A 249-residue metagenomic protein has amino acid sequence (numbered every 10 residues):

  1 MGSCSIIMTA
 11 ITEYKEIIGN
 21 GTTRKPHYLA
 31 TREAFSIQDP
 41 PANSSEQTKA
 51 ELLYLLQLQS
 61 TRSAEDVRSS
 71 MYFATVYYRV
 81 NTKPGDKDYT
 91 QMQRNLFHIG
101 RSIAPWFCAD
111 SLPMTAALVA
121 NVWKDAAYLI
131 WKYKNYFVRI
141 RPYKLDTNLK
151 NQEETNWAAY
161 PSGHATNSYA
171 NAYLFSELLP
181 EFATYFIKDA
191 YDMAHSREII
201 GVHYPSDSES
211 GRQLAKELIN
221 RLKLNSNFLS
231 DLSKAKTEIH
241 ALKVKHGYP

Functional and structural regions predicted by a protein language model:
I6-I200, R221-N227, D231, Y248: Hydrophobic alpha-helical bundle signature of multipass membrane enzymes
H203-S206: Short acidic/histidine-rich active-site segments
K216-L218: Catalytic phosphate/nucleotide-handling subdomain of diverse soluble enzymes
K234-P249: Primarily interfacial, aromatic-capped hydrophobic alpha-helices that serve as membrane anchors
